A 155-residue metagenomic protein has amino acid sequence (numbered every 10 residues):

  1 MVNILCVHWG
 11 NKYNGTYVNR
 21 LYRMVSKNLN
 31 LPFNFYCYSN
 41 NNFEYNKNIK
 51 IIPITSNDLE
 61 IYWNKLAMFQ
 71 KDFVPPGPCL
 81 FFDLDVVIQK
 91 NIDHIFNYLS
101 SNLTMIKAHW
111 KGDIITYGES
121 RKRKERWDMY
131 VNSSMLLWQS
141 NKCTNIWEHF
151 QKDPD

Functional and structural regions predicted by a protein language model:
M1-D155: Glycosyltransferase catalytic domains, chiefly GT-A lineage
